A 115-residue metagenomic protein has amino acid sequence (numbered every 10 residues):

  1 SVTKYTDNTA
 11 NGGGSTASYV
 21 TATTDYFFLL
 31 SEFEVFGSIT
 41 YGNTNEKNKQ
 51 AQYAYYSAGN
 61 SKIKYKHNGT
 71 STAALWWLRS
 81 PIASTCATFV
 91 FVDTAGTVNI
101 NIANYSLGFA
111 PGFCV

Functional and structural regions predicted by a protein language model:
S1-V115: Collagenous Gly-X-Y triple-helix signature in extracellular proteins
